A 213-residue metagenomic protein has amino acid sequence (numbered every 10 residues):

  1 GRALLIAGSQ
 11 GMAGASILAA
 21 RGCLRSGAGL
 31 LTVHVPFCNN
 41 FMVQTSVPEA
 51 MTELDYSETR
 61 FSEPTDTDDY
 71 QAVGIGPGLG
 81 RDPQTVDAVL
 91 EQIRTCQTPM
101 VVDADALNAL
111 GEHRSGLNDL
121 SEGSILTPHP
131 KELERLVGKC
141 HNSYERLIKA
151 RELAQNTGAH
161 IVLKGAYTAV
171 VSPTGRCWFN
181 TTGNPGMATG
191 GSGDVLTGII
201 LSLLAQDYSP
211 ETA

Functional and structural regions predicted by a protein language model:
G1-V101, N108-I125, P130-A213: Small-residue (G/A/S/T)-rich helix-start motifs and N-terminal tracts that mark the onset
